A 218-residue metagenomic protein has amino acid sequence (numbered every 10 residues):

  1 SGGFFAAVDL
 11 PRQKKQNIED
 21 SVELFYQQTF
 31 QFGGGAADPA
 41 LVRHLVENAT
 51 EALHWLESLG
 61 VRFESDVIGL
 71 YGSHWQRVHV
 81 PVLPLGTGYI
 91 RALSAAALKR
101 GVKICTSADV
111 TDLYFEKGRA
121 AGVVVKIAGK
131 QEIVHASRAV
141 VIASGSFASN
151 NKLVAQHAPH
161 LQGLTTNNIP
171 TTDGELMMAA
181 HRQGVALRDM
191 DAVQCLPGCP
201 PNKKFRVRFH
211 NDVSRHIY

Functional and structural regions predicted by a protein language model:
S1-V8, A139, S146-F147: FAD-binding core of FAD-dependent oxidoreductases, characterized by glycine-rich FAD pyrophosphate-binding loops
G2-F4, R77-P81, R119-A121, N202-F209: Short low-complexity, flexible loop/linker segments enriched in glycine and/or proline with clustered acidic
G2-K103, S107-D109, P159, I217-Y218: Conserved N-terminal/central alpha/beta ligand/cofactor-binding core
K14, C199-Y218: FAD cofactor-binding and catalytic pocket of flavoenzymes
C105, I127-A139: Core beta-strand elements of the Rossmann-like FAD/NAD(P) dinucleotide-binding domain in flavoenzyme oxidoreductases
T106-R119: A conserved short coil-to-beta-strand element within the FAD-binding core of flavoproteins
G122-K126: Short beta-strand segments that buttress and anchor functional surface loops
H135-P200: Glycine-rich loop(s) and the adjacent beta-strand/alpha-helix scaffold that form part
